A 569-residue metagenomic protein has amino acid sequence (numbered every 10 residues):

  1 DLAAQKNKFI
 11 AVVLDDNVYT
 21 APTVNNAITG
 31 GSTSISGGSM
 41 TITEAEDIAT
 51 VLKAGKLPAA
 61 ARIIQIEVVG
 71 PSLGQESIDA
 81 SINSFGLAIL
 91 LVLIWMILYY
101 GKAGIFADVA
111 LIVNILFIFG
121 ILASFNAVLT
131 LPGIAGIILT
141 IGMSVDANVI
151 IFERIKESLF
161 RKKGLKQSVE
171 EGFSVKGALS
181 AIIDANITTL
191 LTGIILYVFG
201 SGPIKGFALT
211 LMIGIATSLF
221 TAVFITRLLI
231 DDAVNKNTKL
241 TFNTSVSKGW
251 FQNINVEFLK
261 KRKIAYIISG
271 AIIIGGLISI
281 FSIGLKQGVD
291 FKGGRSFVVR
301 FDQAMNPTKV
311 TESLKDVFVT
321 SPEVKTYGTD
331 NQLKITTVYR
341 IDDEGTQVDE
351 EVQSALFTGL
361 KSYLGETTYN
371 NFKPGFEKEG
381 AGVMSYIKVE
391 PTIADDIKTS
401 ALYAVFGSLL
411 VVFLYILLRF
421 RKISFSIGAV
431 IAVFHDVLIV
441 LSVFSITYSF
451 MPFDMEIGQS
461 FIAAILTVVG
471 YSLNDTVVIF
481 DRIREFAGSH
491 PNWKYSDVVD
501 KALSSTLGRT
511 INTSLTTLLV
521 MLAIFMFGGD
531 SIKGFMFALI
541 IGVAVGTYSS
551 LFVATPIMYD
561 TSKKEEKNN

Functional and structural regions predicted by a protein language model:
D1-N569: A structural signal for conserved, well-ordered secondary-structure elements that form binding/interaction cores
